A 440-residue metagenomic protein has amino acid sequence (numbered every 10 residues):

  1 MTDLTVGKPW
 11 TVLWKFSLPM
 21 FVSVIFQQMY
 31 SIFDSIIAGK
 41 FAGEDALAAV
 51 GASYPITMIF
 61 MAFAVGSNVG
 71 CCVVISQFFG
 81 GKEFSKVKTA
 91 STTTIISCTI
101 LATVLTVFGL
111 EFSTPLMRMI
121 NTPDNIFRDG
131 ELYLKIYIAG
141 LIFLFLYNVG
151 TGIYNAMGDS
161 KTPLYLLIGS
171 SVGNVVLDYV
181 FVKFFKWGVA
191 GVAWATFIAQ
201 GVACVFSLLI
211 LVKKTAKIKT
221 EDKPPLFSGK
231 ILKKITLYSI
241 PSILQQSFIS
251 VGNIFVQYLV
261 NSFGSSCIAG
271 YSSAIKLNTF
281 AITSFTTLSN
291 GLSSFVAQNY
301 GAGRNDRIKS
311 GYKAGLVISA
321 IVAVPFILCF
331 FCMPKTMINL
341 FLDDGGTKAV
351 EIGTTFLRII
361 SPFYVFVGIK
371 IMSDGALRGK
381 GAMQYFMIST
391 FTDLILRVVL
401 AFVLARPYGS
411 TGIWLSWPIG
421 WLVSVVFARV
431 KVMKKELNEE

Functional and structural regions predicted by a protein language model:
M1-S17, I75-G140, F184-I240, V296-P362 (+1 more regions): Short alpha-helical transmembrane segments in multi-pass integral membrane proteins
T5-F41, P55-V69, V74, T99-T106 (+4 more regions): N-terminal transmembrane alpha-helices
K15-D34, I136, Y147, S170 (+4 more regions): Transmembrane helical elements of multi-pass membrane transporters/channels
F21, I25, M29, F33 (+20 more regions): Generic alpha-helical transmembrane segments of integral inner-membrane proteins, especially permease/transport modules
M29-L47, M117-D124, V180-W187, S247-K276 (+5 more regions): Helix-terminus/linker motif at the lipid-water interface of multi-pass membrane proteins
A38-M58, D124-D129, V189-A190, I231-Y238 (+4 more regions): Interfacial/gating helices of multi-pass transporter permease domains
L47-V107, L144-P163, G270-C332, V367-G381 (+1 more regions): Small-residue-rich hydrophobic transmembrane alpha-helices
N68, Y137-N155, P163-N174, V192-S207 (+4 more regions): Short runs within selected transmembrane alpha-helices of multi-pass transporters and secretion channels
